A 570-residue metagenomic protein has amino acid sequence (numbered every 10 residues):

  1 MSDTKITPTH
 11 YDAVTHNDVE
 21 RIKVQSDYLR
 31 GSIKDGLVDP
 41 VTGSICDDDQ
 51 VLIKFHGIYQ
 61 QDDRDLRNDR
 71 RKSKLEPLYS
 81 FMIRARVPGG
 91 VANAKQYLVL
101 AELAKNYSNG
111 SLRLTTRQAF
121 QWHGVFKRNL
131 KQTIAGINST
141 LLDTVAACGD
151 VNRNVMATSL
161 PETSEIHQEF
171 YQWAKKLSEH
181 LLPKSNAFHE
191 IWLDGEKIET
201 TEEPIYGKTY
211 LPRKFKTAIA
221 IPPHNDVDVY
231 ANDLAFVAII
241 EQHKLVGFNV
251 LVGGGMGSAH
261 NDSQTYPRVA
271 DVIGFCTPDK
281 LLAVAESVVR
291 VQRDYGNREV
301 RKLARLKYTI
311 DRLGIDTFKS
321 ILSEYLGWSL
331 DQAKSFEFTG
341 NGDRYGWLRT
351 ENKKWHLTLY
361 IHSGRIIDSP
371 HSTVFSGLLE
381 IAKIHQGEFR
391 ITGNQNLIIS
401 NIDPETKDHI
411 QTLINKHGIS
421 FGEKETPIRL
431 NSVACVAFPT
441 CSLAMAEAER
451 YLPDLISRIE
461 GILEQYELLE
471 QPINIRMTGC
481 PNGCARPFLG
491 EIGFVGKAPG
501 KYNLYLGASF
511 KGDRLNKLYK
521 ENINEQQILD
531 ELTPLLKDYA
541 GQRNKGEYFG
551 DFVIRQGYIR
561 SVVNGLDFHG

Functional and structural regions predicted by a protein language model:
M1-G570: Peripheral terminal and linker regions in Fe-S/redox and tRNA-modifying enzymes
